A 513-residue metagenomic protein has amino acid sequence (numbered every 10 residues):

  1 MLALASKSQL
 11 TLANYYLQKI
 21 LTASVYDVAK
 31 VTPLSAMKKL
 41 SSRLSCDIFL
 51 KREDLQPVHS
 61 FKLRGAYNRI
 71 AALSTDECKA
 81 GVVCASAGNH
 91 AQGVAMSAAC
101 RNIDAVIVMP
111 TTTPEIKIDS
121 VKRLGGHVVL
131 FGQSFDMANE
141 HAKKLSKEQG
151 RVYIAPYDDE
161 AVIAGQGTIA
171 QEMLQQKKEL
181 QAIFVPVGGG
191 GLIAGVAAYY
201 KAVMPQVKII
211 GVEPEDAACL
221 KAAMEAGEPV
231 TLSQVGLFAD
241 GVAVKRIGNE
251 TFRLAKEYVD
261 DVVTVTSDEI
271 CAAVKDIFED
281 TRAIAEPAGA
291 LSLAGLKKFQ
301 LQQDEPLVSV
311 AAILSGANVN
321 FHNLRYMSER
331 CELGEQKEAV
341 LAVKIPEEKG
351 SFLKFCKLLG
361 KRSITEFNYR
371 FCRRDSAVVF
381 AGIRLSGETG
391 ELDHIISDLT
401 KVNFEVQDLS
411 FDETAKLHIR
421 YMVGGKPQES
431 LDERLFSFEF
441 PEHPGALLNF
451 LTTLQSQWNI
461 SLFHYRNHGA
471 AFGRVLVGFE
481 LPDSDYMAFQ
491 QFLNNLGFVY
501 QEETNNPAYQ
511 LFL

Functional and structural regions predicted by a protein language model:
L2-A446, F450-L513: PLP-dependent amino-acid enzyme catalytic core
